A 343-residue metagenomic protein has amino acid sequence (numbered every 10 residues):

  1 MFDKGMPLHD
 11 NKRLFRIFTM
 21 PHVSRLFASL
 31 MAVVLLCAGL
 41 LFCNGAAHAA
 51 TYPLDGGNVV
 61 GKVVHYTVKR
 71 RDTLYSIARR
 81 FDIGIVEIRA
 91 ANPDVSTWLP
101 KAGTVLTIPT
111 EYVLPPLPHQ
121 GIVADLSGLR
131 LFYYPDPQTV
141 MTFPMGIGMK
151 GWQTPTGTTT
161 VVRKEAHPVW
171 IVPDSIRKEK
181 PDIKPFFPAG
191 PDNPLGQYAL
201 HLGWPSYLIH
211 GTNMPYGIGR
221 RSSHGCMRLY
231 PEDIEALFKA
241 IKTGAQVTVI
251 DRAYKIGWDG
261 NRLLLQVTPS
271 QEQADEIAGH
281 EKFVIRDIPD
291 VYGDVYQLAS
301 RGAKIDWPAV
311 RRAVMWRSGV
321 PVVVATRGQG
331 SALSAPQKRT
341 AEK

Functional and structural regions predicted by a protein language model:
F2-D10, R16-I17: Short, positively charged and aromatic/hydrophobic N-terminal segments
S29-C43: Bacterial N-terminal signal peptides
T51-D82: Primarily a LysM-type cell-wall glycan-binding module
Y52-G57, K62, P109-D125, W258-N261: Intrinsically disordered, low-complexity Ser/Thr-rich linker and spacer segments in cell-wall-related proteins
R71, G103-L106, G244-V247: Loop/turn positions that initiate beta-strands
Y112-P215, K239, V267-T268, A274-E342: Gly/Pro-biased beta-strand-loop elements
G203-Y254: Flexible, glycine-rich surface segments
I234-I241, T248-N261, T268-G279, K343: C-terminal soluble interaction/assembly domains
